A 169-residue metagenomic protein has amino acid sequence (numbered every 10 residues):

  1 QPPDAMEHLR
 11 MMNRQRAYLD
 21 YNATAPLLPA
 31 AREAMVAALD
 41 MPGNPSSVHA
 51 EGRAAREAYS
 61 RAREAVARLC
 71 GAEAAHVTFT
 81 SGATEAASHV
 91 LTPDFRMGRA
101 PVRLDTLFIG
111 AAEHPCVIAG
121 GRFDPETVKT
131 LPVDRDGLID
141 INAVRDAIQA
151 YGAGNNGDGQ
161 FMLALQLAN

Functional and structural regions predicted by a protein language model:
Q1-N169: Pyridoxal 5′-phosphate
